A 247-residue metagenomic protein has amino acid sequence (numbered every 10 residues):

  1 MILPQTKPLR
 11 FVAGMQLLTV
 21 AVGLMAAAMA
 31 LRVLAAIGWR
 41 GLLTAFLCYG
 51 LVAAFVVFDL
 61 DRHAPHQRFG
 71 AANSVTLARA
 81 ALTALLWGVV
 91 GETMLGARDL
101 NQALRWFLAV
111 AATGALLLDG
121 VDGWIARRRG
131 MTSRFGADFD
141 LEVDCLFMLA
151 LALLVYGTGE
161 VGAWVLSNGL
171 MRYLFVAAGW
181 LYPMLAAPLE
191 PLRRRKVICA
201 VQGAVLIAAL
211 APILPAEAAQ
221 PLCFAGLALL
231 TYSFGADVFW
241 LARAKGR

Functional and structural regions predicted by a protein language model:
M1-T76, L141-R247: A feature for the membrane-embedded catalytic helix bundles of lipid/isoprenoid biosynthetic enzymes
I2, A126-R128, T132-D140, D144: Solvent-exposed interhelical
R40-A53, S74, A81-T132, E217-T231: Membrane-embedded alpha-helical segments that form the functional core of polytopic membrane enzymes, especially those
A71, L104-V110, G136, E160-W164: Short alpha-helical transmembrane interface motifs in multi-pass membrane proteins
